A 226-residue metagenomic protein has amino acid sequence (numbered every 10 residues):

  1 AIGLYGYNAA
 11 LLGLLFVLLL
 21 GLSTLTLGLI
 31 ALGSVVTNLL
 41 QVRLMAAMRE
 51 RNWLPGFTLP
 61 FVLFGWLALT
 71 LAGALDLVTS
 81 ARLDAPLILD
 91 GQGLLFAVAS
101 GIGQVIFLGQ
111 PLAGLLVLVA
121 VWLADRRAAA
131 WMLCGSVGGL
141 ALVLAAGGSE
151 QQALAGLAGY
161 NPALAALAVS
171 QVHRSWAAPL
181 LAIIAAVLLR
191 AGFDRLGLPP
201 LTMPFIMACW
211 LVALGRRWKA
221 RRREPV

Functional and structural regions predicted by a protein language model:
A1-L4, L22-L27, R43-L54, V121-L133 (+1 more regions): Membrane-helix interface "capping/anchor" motifs
A1-Y5, A10-L20, V117-A120, W131 (+2 more regions): A structural feature that tracks compact, well-ordered secondary-structure segments with a strong bias toward
I2-D84: Membrane-interface helix-loop-helix junctions at boundaries between adjacent transmembrane segments
L27, R51-P60, A155-Y160, L196-A208: Loop-to-transmembrane alpha-helix initiation sites
G33, P60-F61, W131-G139, A178-R190 (+1 more regions): Central hydrophobic cores of alpha-helical transmembrane segments in multi-pass integral membrane proteins
N38-L39, F64-L69, V137-A146, I184-R195 (+1 more regions): Aromatic-anchored segments of alpha-helical transmembrane domains
F64-A145, S149: Generic multipass alpha-helical transmembrane bundles of integral membrane proteins
L214-V226: Membrane-interface capping segments at transmembrane-helix boundaries
